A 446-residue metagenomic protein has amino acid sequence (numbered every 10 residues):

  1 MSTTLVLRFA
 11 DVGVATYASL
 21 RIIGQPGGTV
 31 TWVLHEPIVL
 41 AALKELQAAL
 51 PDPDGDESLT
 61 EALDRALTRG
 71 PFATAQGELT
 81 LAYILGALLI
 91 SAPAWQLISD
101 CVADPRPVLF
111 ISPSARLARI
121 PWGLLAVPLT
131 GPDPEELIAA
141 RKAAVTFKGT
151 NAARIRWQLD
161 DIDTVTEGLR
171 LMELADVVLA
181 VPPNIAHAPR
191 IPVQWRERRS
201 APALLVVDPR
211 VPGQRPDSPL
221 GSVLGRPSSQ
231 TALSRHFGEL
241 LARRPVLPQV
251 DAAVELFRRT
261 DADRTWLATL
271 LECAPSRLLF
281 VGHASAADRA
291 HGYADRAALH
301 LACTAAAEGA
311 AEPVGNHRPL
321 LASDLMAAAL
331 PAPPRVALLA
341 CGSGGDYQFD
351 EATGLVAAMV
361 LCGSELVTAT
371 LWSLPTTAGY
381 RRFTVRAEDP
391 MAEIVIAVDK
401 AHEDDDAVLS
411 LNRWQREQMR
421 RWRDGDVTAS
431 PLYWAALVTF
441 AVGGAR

Functional and structural regions predicted by a protein language model:
M1-P121: Non-catalytic, solvent-exposed interaction/assembly segments
T74-Q76, P107-A186, D288-E312: Helix-enriched interaction subdomains in cytosolic or periplasmic regions, typified by TIR/SEFIR signaling/NADase cores
S114, A153-G292: A domain-level signal for caspase-like cysteine endopeptidase catalytic cores and their zymogen-processing architecture
I120, Q214-P216, A287-H291, G345-F349 (+1 more regions): Extracytoplasmic/secreted cell-surface and envelope-processing proteins
L179-P182, L301-A332, S373-R446: Caspase-like cysteine protease fold
T260-A268, C273-S276, A284-E365: Cysteine protease catalytic core and zymogen-processing segment of caspase-like enzymes
L366-T370: Short hydrophobic alpha-helical runs that function as membrane-insertion/retention elements
